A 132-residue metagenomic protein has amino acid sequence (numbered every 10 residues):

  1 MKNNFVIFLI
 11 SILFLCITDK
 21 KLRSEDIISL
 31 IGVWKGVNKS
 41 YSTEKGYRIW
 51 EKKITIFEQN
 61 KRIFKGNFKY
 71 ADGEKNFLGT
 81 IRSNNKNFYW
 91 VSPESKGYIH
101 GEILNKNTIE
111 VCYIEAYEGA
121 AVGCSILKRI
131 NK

Functional and structural regions predicted by a protein language model:
M1-F5: Positively charged n-region of N-terminal signal peptides that target proteins for export
I10-T18: Hydrophobic h-region of N-terminal signal peptides that target proteins for export in Gram-negative bacteria
L30-K53, L78-K132: Beta-sheet ligand-binding and adhesion/scaffold domains
R48, K52-G73: N-terminal, post-signal-peptide region of Sec/Tat-exported proteins
